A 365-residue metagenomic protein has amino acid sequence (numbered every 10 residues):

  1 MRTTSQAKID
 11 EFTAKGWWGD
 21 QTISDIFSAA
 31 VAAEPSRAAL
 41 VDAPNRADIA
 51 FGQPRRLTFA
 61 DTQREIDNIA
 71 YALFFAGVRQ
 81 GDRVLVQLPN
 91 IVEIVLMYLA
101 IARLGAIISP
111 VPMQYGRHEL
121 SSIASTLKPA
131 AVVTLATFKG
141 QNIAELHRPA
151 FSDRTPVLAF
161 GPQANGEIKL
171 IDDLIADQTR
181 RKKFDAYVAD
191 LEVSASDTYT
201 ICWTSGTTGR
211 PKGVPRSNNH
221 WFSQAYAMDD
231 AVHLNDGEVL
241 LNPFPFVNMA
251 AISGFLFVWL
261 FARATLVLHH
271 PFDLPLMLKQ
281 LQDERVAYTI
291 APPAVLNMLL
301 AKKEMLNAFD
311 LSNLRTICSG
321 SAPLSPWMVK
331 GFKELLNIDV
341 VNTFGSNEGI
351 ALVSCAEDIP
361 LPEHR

Functional and structural regions predicted by a protein language model:
F12-Q21, I168-T198: Flexible, low-complexity linker/hinge segments
G19, S36-I91, V95-L99, G116-S121 (+3 more regions): Conserved AMP-binding/adenylate-forming core of the ANL superfamily
P35-A38, L158-A159, T179-W203, R210 (+1 more regions): Conserved pre-ATP/AMP-binding loop-to-beta segment of ANL
R56-A60, Y199-S223: Conserved AMP-binding A3 loop
A70, R83, P89-S109, M113-R117 (+4 more regions): A short helix-loop-beta submotif of the ANL/AMP-binding
L104-A176: Structural core segment of the AMP-binding/adenylate-forming
F222-V239, F246-Y288, K302-K303: Conserved AMP-binding/adenylation subdomain of ANL enzymes
V286-A291, E304-P362: Gly/Ser/Thr-rich phosphate-binding loop
